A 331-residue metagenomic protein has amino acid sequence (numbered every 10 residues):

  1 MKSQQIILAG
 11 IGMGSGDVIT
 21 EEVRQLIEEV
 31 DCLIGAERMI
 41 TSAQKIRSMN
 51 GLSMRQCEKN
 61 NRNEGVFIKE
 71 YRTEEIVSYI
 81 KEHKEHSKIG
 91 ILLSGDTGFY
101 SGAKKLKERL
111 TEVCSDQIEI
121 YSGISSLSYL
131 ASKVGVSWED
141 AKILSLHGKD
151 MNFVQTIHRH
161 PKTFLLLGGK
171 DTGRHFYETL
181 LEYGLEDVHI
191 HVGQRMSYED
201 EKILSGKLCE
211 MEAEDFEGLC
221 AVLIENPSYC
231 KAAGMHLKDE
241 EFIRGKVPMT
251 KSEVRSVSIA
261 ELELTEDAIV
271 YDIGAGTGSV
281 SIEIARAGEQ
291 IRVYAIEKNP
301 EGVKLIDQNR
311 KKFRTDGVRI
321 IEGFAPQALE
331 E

Functional and structural regions predicted by a protein language model:
M1-E119, S128, V293, E297-P300 (+3 more regions): Class I S-adenosyl-L-methionine
K2-L8, E21, K88-I89, K162-V247: A contiguous loop/helix-start segment that scaffolds small-molecule binding in enzyme catalytic cores
S3, H86, H160, D267 (+1 more regions): Phosphate-coordination loops involved in phosphoryl transfer and adenosine-cofactor binding
S126-P161, G168: Short, glycine-/small-residue-rich phosphate/pyrophosphate-handling segment
L146-D150, V154-T156, K170-A213, S228 (+4 more regions): SAM-dependent transferase fold signal centered on methyltransferase-like domains, encompassing both Class I
K251-E266: Conserved alpha-helix/loop element of class I SAM-dependent methyltransferases that forms part of the SAM/SAH-binding
D267-G276: Conserved class I S-adenosyl-L-methionine
T277-E289: Conserved SAM-binding loop of SAM-dependent methyltransferases across substrates and taxa, primarily the Class I
